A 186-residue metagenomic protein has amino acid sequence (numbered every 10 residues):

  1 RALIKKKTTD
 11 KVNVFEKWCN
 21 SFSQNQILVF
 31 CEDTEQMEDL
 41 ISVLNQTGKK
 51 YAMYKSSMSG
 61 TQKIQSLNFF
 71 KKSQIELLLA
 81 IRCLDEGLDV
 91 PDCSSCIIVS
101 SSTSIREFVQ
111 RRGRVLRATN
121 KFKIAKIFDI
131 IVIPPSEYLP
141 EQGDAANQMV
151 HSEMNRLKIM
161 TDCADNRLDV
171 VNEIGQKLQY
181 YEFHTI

Functional and structural regions predicted by a protein language model:
R1-V14, W18-S42: Conserved strand-helix element at the start of the C-terminal RecA-like helicase core
V12, I105-V109, K121-I124, N147 (+1 more regions): Amphipathic alpha-helical transducer elements in NTP-driven molecular machines
Q26-F30, E35-D85: Conserved helicase ATPase core of P-loop NTP-dependent helicases/translocases
V43, D92, E107-R114, R156: Alpha-helical scaffold elements adjacent to nucleotide-binding pockets in ATP/GTP-utilizing enzyme cores
T61-S66, I105-R112: Short, charged, surface-exposed secondary-structure boundary motifs
L77-A80, E86-S102, E107-Q110, I124-I130: A short beta-strand element within the Helicase C-terminal
R114-N147: Conserved segment of the helicase C-terminal RecA-like domain
L139-I186: Long, largely alpha-helical accessory region at the distal end of helicase-like NTP-driven motors
